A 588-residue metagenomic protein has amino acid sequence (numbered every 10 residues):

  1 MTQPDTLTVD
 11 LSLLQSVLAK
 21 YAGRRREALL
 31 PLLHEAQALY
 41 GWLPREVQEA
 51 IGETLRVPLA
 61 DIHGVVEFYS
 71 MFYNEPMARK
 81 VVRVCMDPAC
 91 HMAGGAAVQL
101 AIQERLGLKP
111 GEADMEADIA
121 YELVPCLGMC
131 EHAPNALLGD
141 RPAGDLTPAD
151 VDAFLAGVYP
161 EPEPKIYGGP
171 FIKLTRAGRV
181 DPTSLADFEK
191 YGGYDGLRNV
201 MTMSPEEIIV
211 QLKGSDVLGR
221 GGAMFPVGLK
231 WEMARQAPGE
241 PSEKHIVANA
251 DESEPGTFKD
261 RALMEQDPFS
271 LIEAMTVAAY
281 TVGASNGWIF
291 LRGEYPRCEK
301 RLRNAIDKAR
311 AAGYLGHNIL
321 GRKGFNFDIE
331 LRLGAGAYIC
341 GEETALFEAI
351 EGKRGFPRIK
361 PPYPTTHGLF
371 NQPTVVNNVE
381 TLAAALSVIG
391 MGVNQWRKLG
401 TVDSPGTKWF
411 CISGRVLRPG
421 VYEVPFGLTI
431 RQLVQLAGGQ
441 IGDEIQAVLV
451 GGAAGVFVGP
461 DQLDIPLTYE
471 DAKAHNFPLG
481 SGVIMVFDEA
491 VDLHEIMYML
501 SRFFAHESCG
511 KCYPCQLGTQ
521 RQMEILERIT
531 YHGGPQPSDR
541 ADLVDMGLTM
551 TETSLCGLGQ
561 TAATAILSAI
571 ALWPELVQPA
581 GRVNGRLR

Functional and structural regions predicted by a protein language model:
T2-V82, M86-K165, D195-G214, S242-H245 (+6 more regions): Ferredoxin-type iron-sulfur electron-transfer modules in oxidoreductases and energy-metabolism complexes
Y69, D267-T281: Histidine-anchored nucleotide/phosphate-binding helix
L138-R141, S413, L417-P419, V450-G451: Short strand-turn-strand beta-turns centered on an Asx-Gly dipeptide
V158-G214, N377-G392: Flexible inter-domain linker/hinge segments
V180-T183, F188-D195, I246-D260, P364-F370 (+1 more regions): Gly-rich Lys/Arg/Thr-decorated short loops/hinges at beta-loop-alpha junctions or inter-strand turns that position
R198-G239, K398, E423, L449-A474: Accessory "access/gating" subregions that flank catalytic or transport cores
A274-A278, P425-G442: Short amphipathic, charge-patterned alpha-helical segments
E299-F426, Q440: Hydrophobic alpha-helical positions that pack around
